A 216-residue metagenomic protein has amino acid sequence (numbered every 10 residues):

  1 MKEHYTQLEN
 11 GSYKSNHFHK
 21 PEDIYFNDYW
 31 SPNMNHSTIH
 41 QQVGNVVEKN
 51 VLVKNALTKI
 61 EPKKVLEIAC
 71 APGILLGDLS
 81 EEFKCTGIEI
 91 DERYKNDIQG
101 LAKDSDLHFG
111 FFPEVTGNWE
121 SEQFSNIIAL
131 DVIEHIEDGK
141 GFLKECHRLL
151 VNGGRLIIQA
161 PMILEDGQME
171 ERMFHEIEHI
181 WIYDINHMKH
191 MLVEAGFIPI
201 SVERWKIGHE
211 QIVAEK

Functional and structural regions predicted by a protein language model:
M1-E122, N126, L130, G141-L143 (+6 more regions): Conserved N-terminal segment of class I S-adenosyl-L-methionine
S80, E137, V151: Short conserved AdoMet
Y94, L164-D166: Feature marks short, surface-exposed loop/turn motifs that line or immediately flank catalytic pockets and channel
D131-H135: A short His-aromatic
I136-E137, A160, L164: A structural helix-start
E137-G141, Q168: Short N-terminal helix/helix-N-cap motif within the alpha/beta-hydrolase-1
K140-R155: A short glycine-rich, Lys/Arg-flanked "PGG" loop and its adjoining helix->strand segment in the class I
M191-F197: A structural motif corresponding to the C-terminal end of an alpha-helix and its immediate exit/capping segment
